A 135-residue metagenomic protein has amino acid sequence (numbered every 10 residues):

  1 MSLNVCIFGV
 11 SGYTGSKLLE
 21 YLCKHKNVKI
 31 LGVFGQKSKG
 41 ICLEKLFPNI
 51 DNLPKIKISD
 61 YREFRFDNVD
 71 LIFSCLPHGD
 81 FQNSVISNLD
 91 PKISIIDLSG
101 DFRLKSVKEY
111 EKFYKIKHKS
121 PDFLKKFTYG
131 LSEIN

Functional and structural regions predicted by a protein language model:
S2-N135: N-terminal Rossmann-like NAD(P) cofactor-binding subdomain of oxidoreductases, focused on the glycine-rich
